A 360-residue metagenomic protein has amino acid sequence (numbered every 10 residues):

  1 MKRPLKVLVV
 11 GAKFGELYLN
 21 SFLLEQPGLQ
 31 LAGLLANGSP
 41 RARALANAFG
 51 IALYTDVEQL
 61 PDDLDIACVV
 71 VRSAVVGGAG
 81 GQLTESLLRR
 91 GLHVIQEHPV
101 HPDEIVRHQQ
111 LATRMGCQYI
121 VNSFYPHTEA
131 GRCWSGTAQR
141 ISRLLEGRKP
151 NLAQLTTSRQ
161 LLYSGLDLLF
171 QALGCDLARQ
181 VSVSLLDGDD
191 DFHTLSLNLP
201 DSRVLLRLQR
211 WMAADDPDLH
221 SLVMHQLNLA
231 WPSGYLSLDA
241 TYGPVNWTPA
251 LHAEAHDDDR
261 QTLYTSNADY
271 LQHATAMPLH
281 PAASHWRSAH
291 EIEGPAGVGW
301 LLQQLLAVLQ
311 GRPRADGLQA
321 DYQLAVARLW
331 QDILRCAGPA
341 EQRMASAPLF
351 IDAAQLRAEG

Functional and structural regions predicted by a protein language model:
M1-F49: N-terminal Rossmann-like dinucleotide-binding module
P4, A46, I66-V71, H290-G360: C-terminal helix-rich "cap/oligomerization" subdomain common to oxidoreductases
L8-V10, L35, V70, N122 (+1 more regions): Short hydrophobic segments within beta-strands
L31, L53, V94, Q118-Y119: Hydrophobic beta-strand scaffold residues
F49-L111: Beta-loop-alpha module in the N-terminal Rossmann-like domain of NAD(P)-dependent dehydrogenases, especially those
V100-L168: A contiguous active-site-proximal alpha/beta segment in oxidoreductase catalytic domains
R148-S233, A240-N246, I351-L356: Rossmann-like dinucleotide-binding domain that binds NAD(P)(H)
L236-G317, R343, G360: C-terminal glycine/acidic-rich active-site capping loop/insertion
